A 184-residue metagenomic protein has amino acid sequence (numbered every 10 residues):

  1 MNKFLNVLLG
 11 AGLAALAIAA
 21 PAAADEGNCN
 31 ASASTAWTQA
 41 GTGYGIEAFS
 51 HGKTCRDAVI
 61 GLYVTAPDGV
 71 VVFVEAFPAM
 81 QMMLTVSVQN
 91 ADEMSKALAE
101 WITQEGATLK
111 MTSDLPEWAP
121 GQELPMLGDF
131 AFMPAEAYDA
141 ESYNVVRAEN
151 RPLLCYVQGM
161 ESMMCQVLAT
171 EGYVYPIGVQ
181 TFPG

Functional and structural regions predicted by a protein language model:
M1, A20-A23: A subset of signal/propeptide-processing and intrinsically disordered low-complexity segments in secreted/extracellular
M1-L9: Bacterial N-terminal signal peptides that target proteins for export
G12-P21: N-terminal signal peptide c-region/cleavage motif recognized by signal peptidases
A24-G184: Exposed acidic/polar residues on beta-strands and adjacent loops within beta-sheet cores, strongest in beta-propeller
